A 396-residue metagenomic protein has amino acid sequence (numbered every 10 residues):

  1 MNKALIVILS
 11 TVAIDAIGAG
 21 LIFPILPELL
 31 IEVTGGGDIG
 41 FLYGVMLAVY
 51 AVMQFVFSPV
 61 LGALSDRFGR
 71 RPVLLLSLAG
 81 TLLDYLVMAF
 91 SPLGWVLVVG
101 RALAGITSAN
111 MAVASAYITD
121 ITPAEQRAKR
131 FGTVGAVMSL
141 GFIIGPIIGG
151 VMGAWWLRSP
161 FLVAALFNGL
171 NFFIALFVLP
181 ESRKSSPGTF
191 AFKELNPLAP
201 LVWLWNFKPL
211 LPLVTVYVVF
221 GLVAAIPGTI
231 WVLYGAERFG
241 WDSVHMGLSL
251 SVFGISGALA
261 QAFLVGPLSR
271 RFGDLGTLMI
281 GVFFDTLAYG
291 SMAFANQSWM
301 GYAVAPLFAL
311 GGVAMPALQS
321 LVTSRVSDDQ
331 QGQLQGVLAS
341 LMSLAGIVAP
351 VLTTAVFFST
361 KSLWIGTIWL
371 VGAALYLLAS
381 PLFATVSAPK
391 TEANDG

Functional and structural regions predicted by a protein language model:
K3, F172-V178, L370-G396: Multi-pass alpha-helical transporter architecture, strongest for 12-TM Major Facilitator/SLC carriers used
I25-G40, T229-M246: Short amphipathic helix-loop junctions that connect adjacent transmembrane helices in Major Facilitator Superfamily/SLC
F55-L93: Conserved MFS/SLC helix-loop-helix module at the cytosolic interface between two early adjacent transmembrane helices
P72-V87, A165, G276-S291: Structural signature of the two symmetry-related core transmembrane helices
V99-S139: Cytoplasmic helix-loop-helix junction between adjacent transmembrane helices in 12-TM secondary transporters
G153-L166, A355-Y376: A membrane-interface helix-boundary motif in multi-pass transporters
P180-T215, R238: Juxtamembrane intracellular "pre-TM" segments in multi-pass secondary transporters
L275-L318: C-terminal transmembrane helical hairpin of 12-TM major facilitator-type secondary transporters
